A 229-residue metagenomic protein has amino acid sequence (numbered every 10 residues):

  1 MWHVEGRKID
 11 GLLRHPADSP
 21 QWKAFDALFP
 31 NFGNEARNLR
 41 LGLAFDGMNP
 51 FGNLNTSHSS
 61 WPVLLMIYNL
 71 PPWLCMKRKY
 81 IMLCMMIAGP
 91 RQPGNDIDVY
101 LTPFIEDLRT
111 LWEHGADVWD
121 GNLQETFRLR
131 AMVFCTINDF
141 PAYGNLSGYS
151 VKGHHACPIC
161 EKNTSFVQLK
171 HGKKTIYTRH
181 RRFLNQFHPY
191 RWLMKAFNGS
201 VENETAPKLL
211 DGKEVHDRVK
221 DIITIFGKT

Functional and structural regions predicted by a protein language model:
M1-F25, E35, W112-T229: Domain-level detector for long, ordered catalytic/regulatory cores in large eukaryotic signaling and trafficking
P20-I81, M86-G89, I159-K162: Acidic, metal-ligating active-site segments
N31-N34, N53-S57, A88-D98, N122-E125 (+1 more regions): Conserved, non-catalytic sequence blocks in retroelement Pol enzymes and Pol-derived host proteins
L39-F45, W61, G94-D98, T102 (+1 more regions): Conserved structured core elements
D46, D96-D98, D107, D139 (+2 more regions): Acidic side chains
L54-H58, K77-Y80, D96-V99, N145-G148 (+2 more regions): Short coil/turn segments at secondary-structure boundaries
S59-V63, I81-L83, T102, N122 (+2 more regions): Generic alpha-helical propensity signal that fires on short helical segments and nearby coil/disordered stretches
P62, Y68-A116, R182, Y190-L193: Compact, glycine/acidic-enriched structural inserts
